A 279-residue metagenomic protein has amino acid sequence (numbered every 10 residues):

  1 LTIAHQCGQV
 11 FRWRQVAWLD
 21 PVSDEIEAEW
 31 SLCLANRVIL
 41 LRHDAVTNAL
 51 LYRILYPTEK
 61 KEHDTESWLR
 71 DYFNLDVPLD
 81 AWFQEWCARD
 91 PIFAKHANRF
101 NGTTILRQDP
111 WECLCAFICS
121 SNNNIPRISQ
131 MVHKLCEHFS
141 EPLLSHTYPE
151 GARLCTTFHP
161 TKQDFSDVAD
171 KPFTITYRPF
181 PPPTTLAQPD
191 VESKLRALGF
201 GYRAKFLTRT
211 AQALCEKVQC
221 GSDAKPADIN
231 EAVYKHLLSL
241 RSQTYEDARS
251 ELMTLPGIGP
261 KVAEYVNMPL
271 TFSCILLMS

Functional and structural regions predicted by a protein language model:
L1-S279: HhH-family (HhH-GPD) DNA N-glycosylase catalytic core used in base-excision repair
